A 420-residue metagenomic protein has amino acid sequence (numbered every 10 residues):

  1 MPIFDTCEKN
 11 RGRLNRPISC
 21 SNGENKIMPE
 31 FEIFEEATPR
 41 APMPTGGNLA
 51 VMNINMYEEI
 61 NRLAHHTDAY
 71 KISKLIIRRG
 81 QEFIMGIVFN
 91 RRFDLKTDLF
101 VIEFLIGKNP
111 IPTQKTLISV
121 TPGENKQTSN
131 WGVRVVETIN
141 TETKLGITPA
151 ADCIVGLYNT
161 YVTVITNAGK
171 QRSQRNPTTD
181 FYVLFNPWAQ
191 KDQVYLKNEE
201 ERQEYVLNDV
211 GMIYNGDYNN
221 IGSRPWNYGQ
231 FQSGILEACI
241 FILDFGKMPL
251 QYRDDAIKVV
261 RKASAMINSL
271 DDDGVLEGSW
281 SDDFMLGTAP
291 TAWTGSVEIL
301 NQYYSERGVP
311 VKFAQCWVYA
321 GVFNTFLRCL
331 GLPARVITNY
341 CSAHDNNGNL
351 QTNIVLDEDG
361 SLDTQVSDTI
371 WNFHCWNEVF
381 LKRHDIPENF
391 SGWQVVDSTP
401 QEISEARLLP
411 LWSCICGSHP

Functional and structural regions predicted by a protein language model:
P2-E82: Short, compositionally biased P/S/T/A/G/V-rich stretches that sit at domain boundaries
P2-R11, R16-K26, I77, G107-P112 (+6 more regions): Nucleo/cytoplasmic regulatory scaffolds in medium-to-very-large eukaryotic proteins
M56-I106, E142-G146: Contiguous beta-strand segments within globular domains
Y70-K74, V88-F89, G132, L145-P149 (+3 more regions): Eukaryotic intrinsically disordered and solvent-exposed regulatory patches
N90-D94, G107-N109, I165-N167, W188-Q190 (+4 more regions): Conserved beta-strand elements of beta-rich interaction domains across eukaryotes, especially beta-propellers
D94-I213: Extended acidic/polar, glycine-enriched regions that form or flank non-catalytic beta-rich accessory modules
K191-R335, D345: Secondary-structure boundary elements
S296-P420: Hydrophobic/aromatic-rich core segments of domains that either
